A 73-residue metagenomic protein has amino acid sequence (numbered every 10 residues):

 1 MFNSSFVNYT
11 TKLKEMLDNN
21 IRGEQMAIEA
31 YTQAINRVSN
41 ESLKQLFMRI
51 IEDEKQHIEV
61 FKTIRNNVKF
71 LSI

Functional and structural regions predicted by a protein language model:
M1-I73: Non-heme di-metal
